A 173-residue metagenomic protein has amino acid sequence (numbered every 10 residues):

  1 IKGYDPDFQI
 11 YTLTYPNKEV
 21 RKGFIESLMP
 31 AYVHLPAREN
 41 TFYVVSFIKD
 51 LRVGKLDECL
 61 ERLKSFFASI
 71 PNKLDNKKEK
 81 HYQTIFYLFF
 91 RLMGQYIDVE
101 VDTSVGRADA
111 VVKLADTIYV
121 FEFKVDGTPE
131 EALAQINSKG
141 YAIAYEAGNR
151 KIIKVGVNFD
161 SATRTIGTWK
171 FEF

Functional and structural regions predicted by a protein language model:
I1-E131, S138, T165-F173: Extended alpha-helical interface modules used as scaffolds for assembling large macromolecular complexes
Y87-R91, Q135-V155: Metal-dependent nuclease catalytic cores in nucleic-acid-processing enzymes, especially RNase H-like/related
A144, G148-F173: Domain-level recognition of nuclease-like catalytic cores that cleave nucleotide substrates
